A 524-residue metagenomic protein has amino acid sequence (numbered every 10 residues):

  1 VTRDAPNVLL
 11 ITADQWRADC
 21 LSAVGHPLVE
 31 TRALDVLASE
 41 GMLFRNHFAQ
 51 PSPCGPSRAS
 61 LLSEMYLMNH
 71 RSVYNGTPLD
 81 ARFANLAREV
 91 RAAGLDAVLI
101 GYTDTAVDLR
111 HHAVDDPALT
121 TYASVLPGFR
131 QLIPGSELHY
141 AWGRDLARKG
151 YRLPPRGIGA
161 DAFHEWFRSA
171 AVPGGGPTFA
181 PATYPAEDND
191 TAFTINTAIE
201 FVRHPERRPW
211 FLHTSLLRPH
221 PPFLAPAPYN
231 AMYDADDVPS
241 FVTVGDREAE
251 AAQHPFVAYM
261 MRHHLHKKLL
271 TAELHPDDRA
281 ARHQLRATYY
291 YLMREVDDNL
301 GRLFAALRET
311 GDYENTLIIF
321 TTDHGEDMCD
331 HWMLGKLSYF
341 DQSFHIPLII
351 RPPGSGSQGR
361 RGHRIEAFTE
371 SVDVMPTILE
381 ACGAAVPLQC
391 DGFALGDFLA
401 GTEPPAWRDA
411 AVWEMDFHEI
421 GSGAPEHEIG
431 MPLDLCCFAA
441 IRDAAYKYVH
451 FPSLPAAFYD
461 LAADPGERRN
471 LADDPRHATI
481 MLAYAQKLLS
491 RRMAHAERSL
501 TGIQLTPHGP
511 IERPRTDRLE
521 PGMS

Functional and structural regions predicted by a protein language model:
V1-Y446, A456, G466-Q486, R515-S524: Formylglycine-dependent sulfatase
V449-F451: Short beta-strand micro-motifs enriched in acidic
A462: Residues forming the ATP-binding cleft of Hanks-type serine/threonine protein kinase domains
A478-I503: A contiguous, mid-protein "functional segment" used to position or interact with cofactors/ions or partner subunits
E497-R515: Short, charged, surface-exposed hinge/linker loops at domain edges that act as mobile lids or interdomain connectors
